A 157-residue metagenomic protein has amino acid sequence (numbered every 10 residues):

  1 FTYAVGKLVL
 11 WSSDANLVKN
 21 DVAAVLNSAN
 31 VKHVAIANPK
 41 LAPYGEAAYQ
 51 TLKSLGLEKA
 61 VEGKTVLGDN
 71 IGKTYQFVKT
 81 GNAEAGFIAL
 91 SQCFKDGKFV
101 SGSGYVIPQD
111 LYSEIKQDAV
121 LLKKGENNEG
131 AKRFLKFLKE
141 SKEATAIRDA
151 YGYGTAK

Functional and structural regions predicted by a protein language model:
F1-K157: Exported/periplasmic ABC-transporter solute-binding proteins
